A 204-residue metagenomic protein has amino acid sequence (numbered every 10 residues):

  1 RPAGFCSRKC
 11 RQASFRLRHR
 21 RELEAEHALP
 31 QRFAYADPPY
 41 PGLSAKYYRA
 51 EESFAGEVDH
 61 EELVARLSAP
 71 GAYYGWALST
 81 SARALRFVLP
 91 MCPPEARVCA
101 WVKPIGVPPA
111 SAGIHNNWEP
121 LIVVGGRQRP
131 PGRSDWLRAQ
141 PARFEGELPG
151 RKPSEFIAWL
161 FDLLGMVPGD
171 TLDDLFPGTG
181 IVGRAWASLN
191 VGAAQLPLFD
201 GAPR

Functional and structural regions predicted by a protein language model:
A3-G4, R8-D173, P177-R204: Class I S-adenosyl-L-methionine-dependent methyltransferase catalytic core
